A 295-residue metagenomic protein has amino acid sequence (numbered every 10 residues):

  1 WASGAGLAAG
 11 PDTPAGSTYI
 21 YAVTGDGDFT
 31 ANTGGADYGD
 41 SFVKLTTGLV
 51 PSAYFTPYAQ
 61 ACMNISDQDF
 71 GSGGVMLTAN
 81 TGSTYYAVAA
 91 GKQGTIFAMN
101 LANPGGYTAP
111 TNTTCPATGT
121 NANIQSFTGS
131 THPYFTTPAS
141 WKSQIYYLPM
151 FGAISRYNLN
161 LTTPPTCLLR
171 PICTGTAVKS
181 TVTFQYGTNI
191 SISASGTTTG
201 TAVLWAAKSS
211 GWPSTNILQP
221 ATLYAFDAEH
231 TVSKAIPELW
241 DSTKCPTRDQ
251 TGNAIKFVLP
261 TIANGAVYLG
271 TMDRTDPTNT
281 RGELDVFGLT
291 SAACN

Functional and structural regions predicted by a protein language model:
W1, A9-Y21, D26-S72, M76-N295: Extracytoplasmic/lumenal domain signature
A5: Acidic/polar loop-and-plug regions of large Gram-negative outer-membrane beta-barrel proteins
